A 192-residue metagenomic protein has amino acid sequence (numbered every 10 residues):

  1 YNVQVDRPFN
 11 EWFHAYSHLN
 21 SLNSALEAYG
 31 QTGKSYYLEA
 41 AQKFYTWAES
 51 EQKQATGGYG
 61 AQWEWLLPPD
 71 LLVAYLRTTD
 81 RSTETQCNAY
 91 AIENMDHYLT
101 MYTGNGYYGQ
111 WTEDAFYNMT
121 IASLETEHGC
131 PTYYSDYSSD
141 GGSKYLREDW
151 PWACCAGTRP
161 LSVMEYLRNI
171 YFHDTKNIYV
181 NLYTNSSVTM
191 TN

Functional and structural regions predicted by a protein language model:
Y1-N192: Glycan-recognition and catalytic cores of secretory/periplasmic carbohydrate-active enzymes
